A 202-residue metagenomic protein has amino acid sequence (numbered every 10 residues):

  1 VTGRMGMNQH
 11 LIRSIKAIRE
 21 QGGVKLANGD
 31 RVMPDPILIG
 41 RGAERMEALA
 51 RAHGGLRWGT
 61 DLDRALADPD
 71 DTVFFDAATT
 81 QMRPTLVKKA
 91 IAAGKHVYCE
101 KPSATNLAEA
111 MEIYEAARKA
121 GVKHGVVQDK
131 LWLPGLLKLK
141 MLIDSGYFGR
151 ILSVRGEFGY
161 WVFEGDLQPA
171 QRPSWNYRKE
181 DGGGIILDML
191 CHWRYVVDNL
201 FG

Functional and structural regions predicted by a protein language model:
V1-H53: N-terminal Rossmann-like dinucleotide-binding module
I12-E20, K88, A92, E115 (+2 more regions): Short, well-ordered alpha-helices that flank and scaffold nucleotide-derived cofactor binding pockets
S14, A48, R64, V73 (+4 more regions): Alpha-helical elements of Rossmann-like donor-binding domains used by nucleotide-donor carbohydrate transfer enzymes
M33-I37, T72-F74, H124, G184: Short active-site oxyanion
R51-R57, K119-K123: A short helix-to-beta-strand connector/capping loop
R57-P69: Short acidic low-complexity segments
T72-V73, T79, P84-L131, G146: Beta-strand-loop-alpha-helix segment that lines the small-molecule cofactor/substrate pocket of alpha/beta enzymes
K123, K130-G202: Predominantly a Rossmann-like dinucleotide-binding segment in NAD(P)-dependent oxidoreductases
